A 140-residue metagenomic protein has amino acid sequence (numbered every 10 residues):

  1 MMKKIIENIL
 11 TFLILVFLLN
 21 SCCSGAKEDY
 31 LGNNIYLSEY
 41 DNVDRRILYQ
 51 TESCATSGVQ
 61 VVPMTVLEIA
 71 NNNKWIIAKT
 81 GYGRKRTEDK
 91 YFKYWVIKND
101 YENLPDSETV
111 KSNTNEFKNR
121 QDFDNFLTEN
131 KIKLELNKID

Functional and structural regions predicted by a protein language model:
M1-C22: Sec-dependent bacterial lipoprotein signal peptides
E7-N8, L37, V43, I77: A generic structural micro-environment signature that highlights single residues at secondary-structure boundaries
L10, I14, V61-M64, N119: Generic detector of short alpha-helix boundary/capping microenvironments and adjacent low-complexity segments
F12, G25-Y30, K85, N113-E116: Alpha-helical interaction segments
V16, S21, S53, Q121 (+1 more regions): Prokaryotic Sec-type signal peptides and long signal-anchor helices with extended Leu/Ile/Val-rich h-regions
C22-N71, N137: N-terminal export/targeting and maturation segments
Y49-D100: Mature extracytoplasmic domains of secretory-pathway proteins
N103-D140: C-terminal partner/receptor-binding element of secreted or periplasmic proteins
